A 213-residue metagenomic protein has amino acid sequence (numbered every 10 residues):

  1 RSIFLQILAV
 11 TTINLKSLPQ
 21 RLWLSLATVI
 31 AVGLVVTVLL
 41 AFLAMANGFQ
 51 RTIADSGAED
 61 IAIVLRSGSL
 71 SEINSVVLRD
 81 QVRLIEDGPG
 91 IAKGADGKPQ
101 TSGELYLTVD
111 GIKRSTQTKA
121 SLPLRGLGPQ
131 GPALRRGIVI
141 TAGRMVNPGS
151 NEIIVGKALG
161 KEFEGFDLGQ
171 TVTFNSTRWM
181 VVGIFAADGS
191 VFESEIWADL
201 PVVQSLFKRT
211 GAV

Functional and structural regions predicted by a protein language model:
R1-T37: N-terminal Sec/SRP start-transfer signal
T37-P123, A133, A142-R144, G149: Hydrophobic, regular-secondary-structure patches
S56, A92-A95, I112-K119, M145 (+1 more regions): Mechanotransmission and gating elements of multispan inner-membrane complexes involved in transport and envelope
I61-R66, S102-E104, S121-G126, E152-I154 (+3 more regions): Soluble periplasmic/extracytoplasmic beta-strand elements of cell-envelope proteins
S67-S69, Y106, L127-Q130, A158 (+3 more regions): Solvent-exposed coil/turn segments that connect beta secondary-structure elements in extracytoplasmic/periplasmic
Q130-I138: Cytochrome P450 core scaffold surrounding the K-helix E-X-X-R motif and the conserved "meander" helix-loop region
T141, N147-P148, I154, D167: Residue-level recognition of short, solvent-exposed, well-ordered loop/turn junctions that link secondary-structure
